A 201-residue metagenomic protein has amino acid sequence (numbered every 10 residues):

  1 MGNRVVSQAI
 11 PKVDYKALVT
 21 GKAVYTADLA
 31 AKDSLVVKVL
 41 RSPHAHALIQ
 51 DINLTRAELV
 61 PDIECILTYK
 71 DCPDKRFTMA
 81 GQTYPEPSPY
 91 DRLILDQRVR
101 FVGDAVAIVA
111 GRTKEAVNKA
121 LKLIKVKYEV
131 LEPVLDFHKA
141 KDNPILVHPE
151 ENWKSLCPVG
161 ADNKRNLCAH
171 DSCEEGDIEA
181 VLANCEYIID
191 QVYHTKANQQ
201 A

Functional and structural regions predicted by a protein language model:
M1-G160, I189, Q199: Flexible, low-hydrophobicity surface segments
H44-H46, N166, H170, H194: Histidine-centered active-site/metal-ligand motif
E151-D177: Conserved NAD+-utilizing ADP-ribose enzyme module
D171-A201: Conserved beta-alpha junction segments in alpha/beta enzyme cores
